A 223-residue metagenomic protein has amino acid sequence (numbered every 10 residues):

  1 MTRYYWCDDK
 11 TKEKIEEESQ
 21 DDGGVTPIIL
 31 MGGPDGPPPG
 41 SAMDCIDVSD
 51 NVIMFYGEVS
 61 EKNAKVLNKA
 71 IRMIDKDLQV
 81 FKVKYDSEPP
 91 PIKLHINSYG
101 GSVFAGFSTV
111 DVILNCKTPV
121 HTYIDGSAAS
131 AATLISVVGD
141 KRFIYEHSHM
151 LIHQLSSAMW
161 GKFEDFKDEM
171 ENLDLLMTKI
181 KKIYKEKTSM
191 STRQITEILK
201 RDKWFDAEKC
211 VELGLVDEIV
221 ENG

Functional and structural regions predicted by a protein language model:
M1-A131, V138-G223: N-terminal organellar transit peptides
